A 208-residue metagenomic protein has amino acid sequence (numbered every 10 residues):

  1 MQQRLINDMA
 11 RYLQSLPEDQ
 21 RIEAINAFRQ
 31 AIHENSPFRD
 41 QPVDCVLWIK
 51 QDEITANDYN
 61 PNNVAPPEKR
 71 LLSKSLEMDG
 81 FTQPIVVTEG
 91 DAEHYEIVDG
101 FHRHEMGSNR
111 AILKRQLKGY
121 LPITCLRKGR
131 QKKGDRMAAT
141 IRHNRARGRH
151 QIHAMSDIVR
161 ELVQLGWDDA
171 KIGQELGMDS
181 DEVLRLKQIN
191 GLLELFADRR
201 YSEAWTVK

Functional and structural regions predicted by a protein language model:
M1-L72, E89, Q188, L192-K208: N-terminal leader or domain-start segments enriched in small/polar residues
N60-S73, E77-Q83, E105-L192, A197: Amphipathic, charge-rich alpha-helical segments that serve as recognition/docking helices
V87-D91, R127: Short, low-complexity Ser/Thr-rich regulatory SLiMs
A92-E96: Short active-site oxyanion
G100: Short, conserved phosphate/pyrophosphate- and ester-handling motifs at nucleotide-, phospho-/glycolipid
